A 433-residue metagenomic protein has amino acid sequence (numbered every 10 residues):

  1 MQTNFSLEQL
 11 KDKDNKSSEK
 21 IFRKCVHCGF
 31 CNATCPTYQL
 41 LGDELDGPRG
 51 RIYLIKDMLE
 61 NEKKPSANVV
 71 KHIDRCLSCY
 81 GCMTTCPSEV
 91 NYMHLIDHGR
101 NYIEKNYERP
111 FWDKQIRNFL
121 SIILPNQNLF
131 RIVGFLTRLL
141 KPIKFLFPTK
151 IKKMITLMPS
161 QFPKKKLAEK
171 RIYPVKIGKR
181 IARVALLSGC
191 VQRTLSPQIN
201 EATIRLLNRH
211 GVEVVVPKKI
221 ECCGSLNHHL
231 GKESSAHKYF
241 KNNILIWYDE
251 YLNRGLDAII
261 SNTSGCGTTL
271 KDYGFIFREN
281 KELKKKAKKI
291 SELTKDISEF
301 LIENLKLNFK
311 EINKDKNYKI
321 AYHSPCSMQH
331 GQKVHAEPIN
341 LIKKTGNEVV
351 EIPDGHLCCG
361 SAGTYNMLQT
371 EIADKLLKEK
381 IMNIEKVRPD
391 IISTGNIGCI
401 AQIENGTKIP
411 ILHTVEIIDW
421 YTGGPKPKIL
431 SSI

Functional and structural regions predicted by a protein language model:
M1-K11, Y38-K71, E89-F119, I409-I418: Non-heme iron-sulfur electron-transfer modules
M1-S17, D46-A67, I177-R180, P197-Q198 (+3 more regions): Short, charged low-complexity linear segments at domain edges
K13-S17, R23, H27, N128 (+1 more regions): N-terminal amphipathic alpha-helix initiation
N15, A33-P36, D249-N253: Short, charged, low-complexity loops and linkers
E19-Y38, S66, V70-V90, S327 (+1 more regions): Cysteine-centered iron-sulfur cluster-binding motifs in ferredoxin-type domains/subunits of redox enzymes
F30-A33, E44-P48, V214-V216: N-terminal glycine-rich anion-binding loops that anchor highly charged ligand groups
Y92-I433: Iron-sulfur cluster-binding electron-transfer modules in prokaryotic oxidoreductases
